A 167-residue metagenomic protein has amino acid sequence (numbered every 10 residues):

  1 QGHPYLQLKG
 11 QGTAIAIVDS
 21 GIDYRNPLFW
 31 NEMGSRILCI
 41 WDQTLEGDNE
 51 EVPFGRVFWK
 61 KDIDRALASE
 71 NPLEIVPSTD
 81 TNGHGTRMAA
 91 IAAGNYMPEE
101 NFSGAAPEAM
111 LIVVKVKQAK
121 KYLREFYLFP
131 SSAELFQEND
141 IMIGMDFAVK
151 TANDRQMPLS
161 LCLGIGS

Functional and structural regions predicted by a protein language model:
H3-N139, R155-L161: Subtilisin-like serine protease catalytic core
D140-G144: Hydrophobic alpha-helical membrane-association signature
M145-S167: Short acidic, glycine-rich surface-loop motifs adjacent to enzyme active sites
